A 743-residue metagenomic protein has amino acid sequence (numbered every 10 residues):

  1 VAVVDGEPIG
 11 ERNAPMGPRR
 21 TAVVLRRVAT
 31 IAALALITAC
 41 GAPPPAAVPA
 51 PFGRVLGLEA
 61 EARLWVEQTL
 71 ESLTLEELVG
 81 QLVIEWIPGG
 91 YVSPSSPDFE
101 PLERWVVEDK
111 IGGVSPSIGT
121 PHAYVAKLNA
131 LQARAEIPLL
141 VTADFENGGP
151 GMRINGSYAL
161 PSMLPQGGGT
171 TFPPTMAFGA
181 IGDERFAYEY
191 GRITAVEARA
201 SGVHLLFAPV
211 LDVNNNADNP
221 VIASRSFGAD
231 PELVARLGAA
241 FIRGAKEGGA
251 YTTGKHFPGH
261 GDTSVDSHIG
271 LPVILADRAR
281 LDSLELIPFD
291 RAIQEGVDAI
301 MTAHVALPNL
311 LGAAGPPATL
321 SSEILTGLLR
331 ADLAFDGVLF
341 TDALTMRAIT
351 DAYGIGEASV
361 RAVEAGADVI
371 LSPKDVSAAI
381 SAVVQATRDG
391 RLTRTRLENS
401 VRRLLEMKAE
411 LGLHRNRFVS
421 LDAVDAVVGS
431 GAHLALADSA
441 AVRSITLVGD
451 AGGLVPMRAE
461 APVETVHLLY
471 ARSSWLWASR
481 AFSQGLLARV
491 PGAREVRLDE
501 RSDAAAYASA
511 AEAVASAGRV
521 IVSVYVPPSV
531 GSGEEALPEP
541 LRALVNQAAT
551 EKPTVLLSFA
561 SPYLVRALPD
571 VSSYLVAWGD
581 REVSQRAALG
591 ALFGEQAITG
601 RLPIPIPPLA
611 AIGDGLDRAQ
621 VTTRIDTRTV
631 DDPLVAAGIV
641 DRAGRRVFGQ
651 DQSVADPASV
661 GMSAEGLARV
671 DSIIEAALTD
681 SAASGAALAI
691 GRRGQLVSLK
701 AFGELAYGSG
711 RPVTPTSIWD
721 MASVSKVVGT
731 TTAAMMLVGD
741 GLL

Functional and structural regions predicted by a protein language model:
M16-A29: Bacterial N-terminal signal peptides that target proteins for export
V28-A39: Bacterial N-terminal signal peptides
C40-W105, S322, A331, A352-G638: Preference for extracellular/luminal or secreted protein segments
T74, Y124-L139, A143, G149-R153 (+3 more regions): Second-shell residues forming the walls of enzyme active-site clefts
L75-Q81, D109-G113, A135-L139, R199-L205 (+10 more regions): Loop/turn elements at helix/coil->beta-strand transitions in domains of secreted/extracellular proteins
W86, L102-P121, F207, A217 (+3 more regions): Short acidic, glycine-rich surface-loop motifs adjacent to enzyme active sites
D109, P121-L140, N147, G182-A200 (+2 more regions): Active-site-adjacent structural elements in enzyme catalytic domains
A655-M721, L742-L743: Short, conserved catalytic-motif segment at the N-terminal edge
